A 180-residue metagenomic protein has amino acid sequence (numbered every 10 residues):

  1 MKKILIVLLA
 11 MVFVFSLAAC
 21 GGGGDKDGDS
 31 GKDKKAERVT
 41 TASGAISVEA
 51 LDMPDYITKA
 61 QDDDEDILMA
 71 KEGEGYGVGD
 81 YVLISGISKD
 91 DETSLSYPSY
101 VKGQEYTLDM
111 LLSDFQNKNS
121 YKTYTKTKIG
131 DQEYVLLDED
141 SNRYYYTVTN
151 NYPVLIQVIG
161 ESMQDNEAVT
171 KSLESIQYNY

Functional and structural regions predicted by a protein language model:
M1-I4, L8-L9: Positively charged n-region of N-terminal signal peptides that target proteins for export
F15-A19: C-terminal motif of bacterial Sec signal peptides marking the signal peptidase cleavage site
G21-G24: Bacterial signal peptide processing site
D27-K71: N-terminal "mature-domain start" segment
I46, Y100-T107, E161-A168: Extracytoplasmic/periplasmic, Sec-exported soluble proteins
D52-Y56, L155-Y180: Surface-exposed amphipathic alpha-helical segments
D63-L155: Conserved polar/disulfide-associated segments of primarily extracytoplasmic proteins
